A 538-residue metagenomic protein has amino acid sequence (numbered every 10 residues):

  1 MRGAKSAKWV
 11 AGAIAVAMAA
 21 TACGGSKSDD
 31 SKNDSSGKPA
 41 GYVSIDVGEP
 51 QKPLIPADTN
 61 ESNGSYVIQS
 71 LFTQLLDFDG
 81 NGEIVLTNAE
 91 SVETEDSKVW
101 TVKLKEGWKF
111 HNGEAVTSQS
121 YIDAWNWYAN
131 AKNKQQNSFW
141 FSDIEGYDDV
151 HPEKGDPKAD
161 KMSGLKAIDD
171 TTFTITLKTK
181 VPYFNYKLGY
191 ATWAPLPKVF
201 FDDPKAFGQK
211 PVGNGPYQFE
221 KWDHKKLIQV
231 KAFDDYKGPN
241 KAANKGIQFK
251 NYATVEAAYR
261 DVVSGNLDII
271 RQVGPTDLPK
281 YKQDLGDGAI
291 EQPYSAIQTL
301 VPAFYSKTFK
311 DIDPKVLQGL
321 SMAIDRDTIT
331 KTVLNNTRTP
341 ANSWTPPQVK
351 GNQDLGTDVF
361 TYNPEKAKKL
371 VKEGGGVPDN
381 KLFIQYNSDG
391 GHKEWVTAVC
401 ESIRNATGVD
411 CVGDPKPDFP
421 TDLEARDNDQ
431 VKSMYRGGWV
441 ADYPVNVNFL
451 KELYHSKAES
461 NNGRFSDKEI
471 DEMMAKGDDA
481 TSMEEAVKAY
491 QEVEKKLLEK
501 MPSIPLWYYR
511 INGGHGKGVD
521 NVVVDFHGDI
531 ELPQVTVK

Functional and structural regions predicted by a protein language model:
D46-D96, V212: N-terminal lobe/hinge region of extracytoplasmic solute-binding protein
E93, W127, N133-P197: Surface-exposed binding/hinge segments that line and control ligand-binding clefts or catalytic entry sites
K166, T330, V409-D422, N428 (+2 more regions): Extracytoplasmic/peripheral linker and loop segments enriched in polar/acidic and small residues with frequent Thr/Pro
L177-A242, G246: Gly/Pro-rich hinge or "lid" segments in bacterial periplasmic/extracellular proteins
F200-K205, D235-K280: Ligand-site clamp/hinge motif
F309-V349, E394-W395, E494-P505: Periplasmic-binding protein-like
T339-E373, S388-E394: Structural transition elements
G513-K538: Long beta-strand-rich cores associated with HINT superfamily self-processing modules
